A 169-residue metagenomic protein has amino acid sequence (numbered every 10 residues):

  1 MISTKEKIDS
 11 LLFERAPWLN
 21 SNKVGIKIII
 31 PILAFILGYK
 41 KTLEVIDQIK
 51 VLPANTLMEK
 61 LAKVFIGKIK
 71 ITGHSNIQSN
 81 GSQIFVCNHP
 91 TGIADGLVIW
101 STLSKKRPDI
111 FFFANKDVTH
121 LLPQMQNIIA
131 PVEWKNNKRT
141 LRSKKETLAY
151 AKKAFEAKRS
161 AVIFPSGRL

Functional and structural regions predicted by a protein language model:
M1-Q83, G96-V98, R107, Q126: Membrane-anchoring hydrophobic helices of lipid-metabolizing enzymes
K68-L169: Soluble catalytic domains of membrane acyltransferases
